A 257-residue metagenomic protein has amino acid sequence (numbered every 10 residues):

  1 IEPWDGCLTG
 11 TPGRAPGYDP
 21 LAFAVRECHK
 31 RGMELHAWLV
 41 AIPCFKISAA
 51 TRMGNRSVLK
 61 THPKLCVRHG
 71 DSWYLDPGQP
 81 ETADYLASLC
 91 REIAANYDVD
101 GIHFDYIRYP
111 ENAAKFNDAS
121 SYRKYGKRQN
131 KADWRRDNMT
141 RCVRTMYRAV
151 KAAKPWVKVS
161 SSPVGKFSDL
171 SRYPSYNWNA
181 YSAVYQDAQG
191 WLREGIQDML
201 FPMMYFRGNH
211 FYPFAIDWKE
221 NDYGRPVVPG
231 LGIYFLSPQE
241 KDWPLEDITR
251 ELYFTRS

Functional and structural regions predicted by a protein language model:
I1, N96-G101, G190-L200, S257: Catalytic domains of carbohydrate-active enzymes, especially glycoside hydrolases
I1-P43, G126-A153: Aromatic-lined substrate-binding rim segments of carbohydrate-active enzymes
E2-T11, P43-G70, I107-K127, R172-N179: Aromatic- and acidic-residue-enriched segments that line the glycan-binding/catalytic groove of carbohydrate-active
E2-Y18, H69-A87, K127-M139, Q197-R207 (+1 more regions): The substrate-binding groove and active-site-proximal loops of carbohydrate-active enzymes, especially glycoside
R14-R26, H36-N96, A183: Active-site-adjacent "subsite" loops/lids of carbohydrate-active enzymes
N117, S121-E240: Glycoside hydrolase catalytic-domain groove-lining segments
D242-R256: Catalytic cores of alpha/beta
